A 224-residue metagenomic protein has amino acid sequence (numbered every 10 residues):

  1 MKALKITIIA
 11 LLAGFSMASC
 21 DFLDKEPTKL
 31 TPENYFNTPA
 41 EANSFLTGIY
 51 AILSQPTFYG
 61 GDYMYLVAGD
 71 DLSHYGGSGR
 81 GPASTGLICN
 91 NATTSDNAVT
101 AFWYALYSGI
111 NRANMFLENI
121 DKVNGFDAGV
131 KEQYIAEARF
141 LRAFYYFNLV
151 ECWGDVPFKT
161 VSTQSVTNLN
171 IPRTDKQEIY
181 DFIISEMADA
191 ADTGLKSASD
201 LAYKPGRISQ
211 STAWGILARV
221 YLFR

Functional and structural regions predicted by a protein language model:
M1-T28: Bacterial Sec-dependent N-terminal signal peptides
C20-L66: Membrane-proximal, proline-rich intrinsically disordered regions
T28-P32, N91-A92, T160-T167: Short linear capping/connector segments at secondary-structure termini
P39, N43-T47, A51-T57, G79-W153 (+2 more regions): Conserved, well-structured interaction surfaces
R139, W214-Y221: TPR/Sel1-like alpha-solenoid repeat signature
V150-E151, P157, F223: Short coil/turn linking the two alpha-helices of tandem helical-hairpin repeats
D155, K159, K204-S211: Aromatic-lined, polymer-binding surfaces characteristic of secreted/periplasmic polysaccharide-degrading enzymes
